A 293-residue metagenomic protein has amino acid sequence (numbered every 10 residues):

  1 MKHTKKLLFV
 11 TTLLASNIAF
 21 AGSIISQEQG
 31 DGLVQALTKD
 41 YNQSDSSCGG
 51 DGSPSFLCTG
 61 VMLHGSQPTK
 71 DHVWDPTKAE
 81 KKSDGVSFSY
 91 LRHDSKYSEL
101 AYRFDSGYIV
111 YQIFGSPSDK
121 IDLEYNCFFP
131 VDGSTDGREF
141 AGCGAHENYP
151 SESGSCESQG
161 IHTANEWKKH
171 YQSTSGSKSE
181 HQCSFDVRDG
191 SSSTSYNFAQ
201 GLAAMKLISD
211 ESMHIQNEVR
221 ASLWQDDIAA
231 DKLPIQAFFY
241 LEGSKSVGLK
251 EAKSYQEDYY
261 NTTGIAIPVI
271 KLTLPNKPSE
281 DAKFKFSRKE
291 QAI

Functional and structural regions predicted by a protein language model:
M1-A21: Classical Sec-dependent N-terminal signal peptides that target proteins to the secretory pathway
G22-S87, R92-I293: Active-site-proximal loop/hinge segments that shape catalytic or ion-binding/gating pockets
